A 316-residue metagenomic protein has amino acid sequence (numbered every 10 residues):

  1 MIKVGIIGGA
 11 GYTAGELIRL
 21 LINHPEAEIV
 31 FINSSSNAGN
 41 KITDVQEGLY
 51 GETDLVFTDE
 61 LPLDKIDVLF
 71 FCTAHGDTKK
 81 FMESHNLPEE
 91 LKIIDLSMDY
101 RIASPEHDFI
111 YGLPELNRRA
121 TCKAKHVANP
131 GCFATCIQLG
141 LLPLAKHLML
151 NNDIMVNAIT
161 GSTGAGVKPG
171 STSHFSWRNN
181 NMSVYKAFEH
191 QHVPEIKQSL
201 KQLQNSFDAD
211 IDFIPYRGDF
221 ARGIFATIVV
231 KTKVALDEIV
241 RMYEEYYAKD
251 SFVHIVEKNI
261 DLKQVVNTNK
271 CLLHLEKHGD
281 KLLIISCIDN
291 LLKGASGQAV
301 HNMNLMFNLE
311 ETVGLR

Functional and structural regions predicted by a protein language model:
M1-N180, Y185-A187, N205-S206, H274-H278 (+1 more regions): N-terminal Rossmann-like NAD(P) cofactor-binding subdomain of oxidoreductases, focused on the glycine-rich
I18, Q138-A145, V193-K197, V240 (+2 more regions): Predominant activation on well-ordered alpha-helical scaffold segments within soluble catalytic domains
L20, H24, H147, S199-L203 (+2 more regions): Change "in soluble alpha/beta enzymes" to "in soluble alpha/beta proteins
A124, M182, G223-T227, L283: Short, solvent-exposed beta-strand edge segments and adjacent coil->beta transition regions
V184-F188, Y216, D261-V265: Short Gly/Pro-enriched turn/cap motifs at secondary-structure boundaries
F188-I255: C-terminal substrate-binding/catalytic lobe of Rossmann-fold NAD(P)-dependent dehydrogenases
A226-R316: C-terminal active-site/capping subdomain that shapes the small-molecule cofactor and substrate pocket of enzyme
